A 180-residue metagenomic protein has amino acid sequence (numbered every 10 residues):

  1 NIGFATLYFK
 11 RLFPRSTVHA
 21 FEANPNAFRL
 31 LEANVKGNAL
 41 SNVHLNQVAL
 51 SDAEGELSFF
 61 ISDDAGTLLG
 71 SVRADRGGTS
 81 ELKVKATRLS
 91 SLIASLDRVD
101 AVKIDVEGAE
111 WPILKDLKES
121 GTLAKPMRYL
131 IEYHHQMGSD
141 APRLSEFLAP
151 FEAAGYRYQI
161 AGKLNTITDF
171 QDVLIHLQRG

Functional and structural regions predicted by a protein language model:
N1-G180: Phosphate/nucleotide-binding beta-alpha loop and adjacent structural elements of enzyme active sites
